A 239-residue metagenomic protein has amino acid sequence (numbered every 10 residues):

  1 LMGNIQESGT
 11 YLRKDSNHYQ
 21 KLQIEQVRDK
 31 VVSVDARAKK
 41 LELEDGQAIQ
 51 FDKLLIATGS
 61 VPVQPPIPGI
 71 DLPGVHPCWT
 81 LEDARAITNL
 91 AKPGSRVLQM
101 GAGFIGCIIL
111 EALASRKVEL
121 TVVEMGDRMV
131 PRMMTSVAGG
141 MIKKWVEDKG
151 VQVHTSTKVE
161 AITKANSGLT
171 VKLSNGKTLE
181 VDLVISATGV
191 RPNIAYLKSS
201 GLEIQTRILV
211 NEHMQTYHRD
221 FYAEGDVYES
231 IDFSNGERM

Functional and structural regions predicted by a protein language model:
L1-K53, M134-Q152: N-terminal Rossmann-like dinucleotide/flavin-binding domain of flavoprotein oxidoreductases that bind FAD/FMN
Q6, R85, R96-L98, F104-A161: Rossmann-like dinucleotide-binding cores of NAD(P)H-dependent redox enzymes
Q23-E25, V75, V151-Q152, T157 (+1 more regions): Short, conserved active-site loop motifs that form the nucleotide-linked donor/cofactor pocket
D29-V32, G46, S156-E160, S174-G176: Conserved SAM/SAH-binding loop
L43, I56-A57, Q99, S186 (+1 more regions): Redox-cofactor binding/interface segments in oxidoreductases and associated redox assembly factors
F51, Q64-P65, C107-I108, P131 (+3 more regions): Glycine/Thr-rich phosphate-binding loops of Rossmann-like dinucleotide-binding domains
T58-R116, V210-E212: Glycine-rich dinucleotide-binding loop and its adjacent helix/turn
D71-K92, T170-K172, T178-M239: FAD-site-proximal beta/loop scaffold in flavoenzymes
